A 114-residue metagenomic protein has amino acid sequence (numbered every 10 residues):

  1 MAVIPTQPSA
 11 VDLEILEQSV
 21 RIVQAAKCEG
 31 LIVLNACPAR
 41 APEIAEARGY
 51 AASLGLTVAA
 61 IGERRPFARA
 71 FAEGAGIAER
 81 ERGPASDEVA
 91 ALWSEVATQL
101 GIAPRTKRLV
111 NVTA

Functional and structural regions predicted by a protein language model:
M1-S9: Inter-motif core of Ras-like GTPase G domains
A2, E29-L31, T57-V58: Hydrophobic anchor at the start of a short beta-strand that flanks the dinucleotide cofactor-binding loop
A10-L13, R40-P42, S86: Loop/helix-junction capping segments adjacent to catalytic residues or to phosphate/diphosphate-binding pockets
L13-A39, A47-A51: Conserved C-terminal guanine-recognition region of P-loop GTPase G domains, centered on the G4
P38, R48-G76, E95: Beta-strand-loop-alpha "switch" segments that mediate conformational coupling across diverse proteins
F71-A91: C-terminal boundary of histidine-terminating zinc-finger modules
S86-A114: Charged phosphate-binding loop/patch that engages nucleotide di/tri-phosphates or the phosphate backbone of nucleic
